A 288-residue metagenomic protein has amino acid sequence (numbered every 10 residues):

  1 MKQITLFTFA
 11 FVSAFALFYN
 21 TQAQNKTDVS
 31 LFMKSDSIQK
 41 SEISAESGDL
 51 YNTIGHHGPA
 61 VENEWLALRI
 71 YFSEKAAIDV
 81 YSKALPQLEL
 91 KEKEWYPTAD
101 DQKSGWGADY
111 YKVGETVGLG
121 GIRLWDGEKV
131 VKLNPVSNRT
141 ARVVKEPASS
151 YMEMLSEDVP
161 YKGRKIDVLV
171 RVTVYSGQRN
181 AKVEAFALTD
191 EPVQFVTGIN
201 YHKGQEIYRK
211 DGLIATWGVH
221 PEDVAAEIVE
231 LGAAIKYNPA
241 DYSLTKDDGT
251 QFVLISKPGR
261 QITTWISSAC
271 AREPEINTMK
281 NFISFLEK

Functional and structural regions predicted by a protein language model:
M1-N25: Bacterial Sec-dependent N-terminal signal peptides
N25-L133: Solvent-exposed N-terminal domain segments of exported/luminal and surface proteins
G48, L231-K288: Beta-strand-rich recognition/accessory modules
K91-E92, R209-Y242: A recognition module on extended beta-rich or small alphabeta surfaces enriched in W/G with H and D/E
A108-Y175: Extended, loop-rich substrate-binding clefts of extracytoplasmic carbohydrate-active enzymes
R142-A148, S176-Q178, A187-Q194, I255-Q261: A short, structured loop/turn motif at beta-sheet edges
E153-L155, R171-T173, E184-F186, G198 (+1 more regions): Residue-level recognition of well-ordered beta-strand positions that form the cores of beta-sheet-rich folds across
V168, N180-K210: Acidic (Asp/Glu-rich), glycine- and aromatic
